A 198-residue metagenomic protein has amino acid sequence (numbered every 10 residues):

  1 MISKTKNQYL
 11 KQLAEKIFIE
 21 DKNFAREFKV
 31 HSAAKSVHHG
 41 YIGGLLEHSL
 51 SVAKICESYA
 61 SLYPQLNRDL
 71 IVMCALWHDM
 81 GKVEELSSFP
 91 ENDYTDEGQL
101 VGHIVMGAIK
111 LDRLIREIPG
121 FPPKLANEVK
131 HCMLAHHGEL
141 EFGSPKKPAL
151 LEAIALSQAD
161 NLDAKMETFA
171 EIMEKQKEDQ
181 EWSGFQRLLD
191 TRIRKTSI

Functional and structural regions predicted by a protein language model:
M1-G98, E139: Acidic/His-rich, divalent-metal-binding segments that scaffold phosphate/diphosphate chemistry
M1-T5, K16-I17, C132, Q158 (+2 more regions): Residues that form generic nucleotide/phosphate-binding pockets
L10-K11, D21, A126-N127, E152 (+3 more regions): Alpha-helix initiation and N-capping motif
K22, Q176-D179: Generic detection of intrinsically disordered/low-complexity segments and helix-coil linkers/edges
S58-Q176: Divalent metal-dependent catalytic cores for phosphoryl transfer on phosphate-bearing substrates
H136-G138, E178-R187: Short, mixed-charge aromatic SLiMs
S157, W182-R187, T196-I198: N-terminal intrinsically disordered, cationic/polar leader segments that include organellar targeting peptides
